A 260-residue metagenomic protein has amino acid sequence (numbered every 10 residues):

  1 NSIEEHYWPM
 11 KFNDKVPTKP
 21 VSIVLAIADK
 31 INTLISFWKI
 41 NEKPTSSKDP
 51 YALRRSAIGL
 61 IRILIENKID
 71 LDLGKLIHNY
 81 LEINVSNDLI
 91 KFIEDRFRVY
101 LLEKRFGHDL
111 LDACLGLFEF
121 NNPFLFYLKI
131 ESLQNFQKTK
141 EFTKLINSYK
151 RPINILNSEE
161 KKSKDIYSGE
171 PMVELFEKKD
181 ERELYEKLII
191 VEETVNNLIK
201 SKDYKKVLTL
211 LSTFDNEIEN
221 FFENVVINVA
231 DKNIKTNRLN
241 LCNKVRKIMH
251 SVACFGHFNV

Functional and structural regions predicted by a protein language model:
N1-V260: Amphipathic alpha-helical "coupling" segments that flank catalytic cores
